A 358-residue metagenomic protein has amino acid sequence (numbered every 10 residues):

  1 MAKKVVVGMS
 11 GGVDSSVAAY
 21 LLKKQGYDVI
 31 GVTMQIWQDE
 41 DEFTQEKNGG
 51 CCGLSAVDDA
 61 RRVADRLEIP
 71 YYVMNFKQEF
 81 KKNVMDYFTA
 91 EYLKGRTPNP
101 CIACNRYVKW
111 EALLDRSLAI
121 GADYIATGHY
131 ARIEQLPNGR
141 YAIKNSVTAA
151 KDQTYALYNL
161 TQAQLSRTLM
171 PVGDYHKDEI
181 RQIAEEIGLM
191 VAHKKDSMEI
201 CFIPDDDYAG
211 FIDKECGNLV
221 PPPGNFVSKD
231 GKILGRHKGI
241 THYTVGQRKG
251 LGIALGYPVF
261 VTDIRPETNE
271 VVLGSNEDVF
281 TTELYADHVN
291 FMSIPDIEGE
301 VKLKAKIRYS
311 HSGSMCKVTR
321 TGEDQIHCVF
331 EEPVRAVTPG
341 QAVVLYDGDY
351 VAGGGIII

Functional and structural regions predicted by a protein language model:
M1-Y158, L169, D178: ATP-dependent adenylation/nucleotidyltransferase module used to activate substrates
A126-I358: AMP-forming adenylation/ATP pyrophosphatase catalytic core
